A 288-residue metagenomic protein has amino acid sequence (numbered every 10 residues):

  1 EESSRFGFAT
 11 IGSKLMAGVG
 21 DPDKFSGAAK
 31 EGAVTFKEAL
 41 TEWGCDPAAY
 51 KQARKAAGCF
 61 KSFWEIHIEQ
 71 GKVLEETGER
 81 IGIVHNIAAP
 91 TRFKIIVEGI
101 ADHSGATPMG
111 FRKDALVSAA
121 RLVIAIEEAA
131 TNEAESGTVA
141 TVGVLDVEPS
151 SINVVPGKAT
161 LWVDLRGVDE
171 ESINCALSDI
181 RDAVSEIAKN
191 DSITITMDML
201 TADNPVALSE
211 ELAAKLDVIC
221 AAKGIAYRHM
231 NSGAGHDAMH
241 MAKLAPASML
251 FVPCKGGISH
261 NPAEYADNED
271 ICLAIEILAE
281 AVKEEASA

Functional and structural regions predicted by a protein language model:
E1-S4, Q70, A101, D146 (+2 more regions): Acidic, glycine-rich active-site loops and adjacent beta-strand->loop/helix elements that engage anionic groups
G7-E171: Midchain, well-structured core segments that form catalytic/ion-binding scaffolds
G20, K24, L40, G44-P47 (+9 more regions): Structural signal for hydrophobic packing residues in well-ordered secondary-structure cores of soluble enzyme domains
H85-I87, H103-N132, S172, L177-D182 (+2 more regions): His/Asp/Glu-rich mid-to-C-terminal helical/loop segments that flank catalytic regions of hydrolases
P90-R92, G137, K158-T160, S192-T194 (+2 more regions): Active-site lining segments that contact anionic ligands and/or coordinate catalytic metals
T141-S150, W162-V168, T194-A213, M239: A short beta-alpha structural unit
G157-R181, I187, T196: C-terminal catalytic subdomain
D198-A288: An extended, acidic, His-containing surface patch that forms the Zn2+-binding/catalytic region of metallohydrolases
